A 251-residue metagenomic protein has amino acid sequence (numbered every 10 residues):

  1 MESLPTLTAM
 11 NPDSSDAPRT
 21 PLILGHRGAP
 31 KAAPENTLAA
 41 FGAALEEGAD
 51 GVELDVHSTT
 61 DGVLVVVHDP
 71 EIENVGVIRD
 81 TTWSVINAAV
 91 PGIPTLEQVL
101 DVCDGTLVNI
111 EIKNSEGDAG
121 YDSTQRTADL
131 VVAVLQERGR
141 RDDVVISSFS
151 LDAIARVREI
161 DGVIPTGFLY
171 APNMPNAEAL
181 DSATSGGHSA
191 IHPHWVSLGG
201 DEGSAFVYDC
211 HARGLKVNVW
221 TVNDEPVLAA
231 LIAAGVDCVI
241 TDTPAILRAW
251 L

Functional and structural regions predicted by a protein language model:
M1-L251: Phosphate-group recognition and catalysis centered on beta-loop-alpha active-site segments
